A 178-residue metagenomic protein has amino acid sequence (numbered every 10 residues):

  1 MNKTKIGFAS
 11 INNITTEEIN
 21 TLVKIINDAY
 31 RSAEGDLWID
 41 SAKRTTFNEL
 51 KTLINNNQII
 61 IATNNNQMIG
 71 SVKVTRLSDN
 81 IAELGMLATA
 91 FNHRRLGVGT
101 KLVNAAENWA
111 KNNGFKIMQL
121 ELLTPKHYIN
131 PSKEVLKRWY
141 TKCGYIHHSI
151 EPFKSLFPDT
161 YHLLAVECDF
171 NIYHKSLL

Functional and structural regions predicted by a protein language model:
M1-N20, K175-L178: Conserved N-terminal entry element of GNAT/NAT acetyltransferase domains
V23, N27-K51: Conserved GNAT-fold acetyl-CoA-binding loop/helix
E49-I61, G70: A short helix-loop-beta-strand connector motif used in the catalytic cores of GNAT acetyltransferases and, in some
I61, Q67-T75, I81-A88: Conserved beta-strand in the GNAT
R76-G85, R94, N113-K116: A conserved beta-turn-beta hairpin within the catalytic core of GNAT-like acetyltransferases that forms part
T89, R95-N112, K142: Conserved acetyl-CoA-binding loop-helix of GNAT-fold acetyltransferases
A110-S132: Conserved GNAT acetyl-CoA-binding A-motif
K137-I150: Conserved acetyl-CoA-binding loop of GNAT-fold acetyltransferases
